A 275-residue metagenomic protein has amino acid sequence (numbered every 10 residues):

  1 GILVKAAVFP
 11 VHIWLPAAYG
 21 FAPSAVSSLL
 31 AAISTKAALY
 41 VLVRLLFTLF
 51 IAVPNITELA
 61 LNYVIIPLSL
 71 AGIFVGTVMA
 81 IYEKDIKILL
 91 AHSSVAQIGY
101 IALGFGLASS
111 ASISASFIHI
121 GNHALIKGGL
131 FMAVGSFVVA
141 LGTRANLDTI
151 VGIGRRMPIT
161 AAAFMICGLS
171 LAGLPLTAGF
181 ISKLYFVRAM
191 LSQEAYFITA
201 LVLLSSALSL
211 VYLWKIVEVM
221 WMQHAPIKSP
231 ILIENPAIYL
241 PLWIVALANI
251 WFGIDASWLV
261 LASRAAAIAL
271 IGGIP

Functional and structural regions predicted by a protein language model:
G1-L184, R188-S209, W214: Hydrophobic transmembrane alpha-helices and their helix-loop junctions in integral membrane proteins
A22, A140-T143, G154-A162, L213-P275: Cytoplasmic/organellar membrane-interface segments at the starts of transmembrane helices in multi-pass inner-membrane
